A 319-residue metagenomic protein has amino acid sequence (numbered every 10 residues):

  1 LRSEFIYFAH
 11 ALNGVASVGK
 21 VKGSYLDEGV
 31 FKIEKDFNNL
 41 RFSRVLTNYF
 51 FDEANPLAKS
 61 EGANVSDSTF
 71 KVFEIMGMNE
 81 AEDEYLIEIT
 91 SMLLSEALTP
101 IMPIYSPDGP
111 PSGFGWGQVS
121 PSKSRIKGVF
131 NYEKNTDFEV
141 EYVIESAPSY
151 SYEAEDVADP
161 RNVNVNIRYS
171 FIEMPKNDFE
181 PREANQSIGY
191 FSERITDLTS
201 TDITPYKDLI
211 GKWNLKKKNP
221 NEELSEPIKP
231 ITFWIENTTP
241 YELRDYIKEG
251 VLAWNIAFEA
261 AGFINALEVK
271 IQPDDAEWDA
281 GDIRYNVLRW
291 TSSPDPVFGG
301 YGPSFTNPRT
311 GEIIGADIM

Functional and structural regions predicted by a protein language model:
L1-T239, K248, A257, A261 (+1 more regions): Auxiliary tRNA-acceptor-end handling modules of aminoacyl-tRNA synthetases
L243: Long, positively charged binding patches that form subdomain-scale interaction surfaces for polyanionic ligands
L252: Active-site environment of non-heme Fe oxygenases that use a 2-His-1-carboxylate facial triad
L267: Conserved structured catalytic cores and adjacent interaction surfaces of nucleotide-binding/hydrolyzing enzymes
